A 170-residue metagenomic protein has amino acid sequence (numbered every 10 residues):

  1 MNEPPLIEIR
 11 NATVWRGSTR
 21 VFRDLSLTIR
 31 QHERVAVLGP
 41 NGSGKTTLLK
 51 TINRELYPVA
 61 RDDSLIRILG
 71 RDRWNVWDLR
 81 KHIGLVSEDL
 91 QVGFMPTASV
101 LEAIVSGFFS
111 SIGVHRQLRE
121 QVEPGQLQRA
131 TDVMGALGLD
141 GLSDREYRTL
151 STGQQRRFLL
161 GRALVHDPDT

Functional and structural regions predicted by a protein language model:
I7, V21-D24, S143: Conserved structural motif at the start of ABC-family nucleotide-binding domains
L38-P40: The feature captures the beta-strand-to-loop junction immediately N-terminal to the Walker
N53: Helix-to-loop junction immediately C-terminal to a conserved catalytic motif
V59, R67-G84, E123: ABC ATPase NBD coupling module
E88-T149: ABC-family P-loop ATPase nucleotide-binding domains
L160: Hydrophobic anchor residue at the start of the ABC signature
D167: Conserved catalytic motifs of ABC-family nucleotide-binding domains
